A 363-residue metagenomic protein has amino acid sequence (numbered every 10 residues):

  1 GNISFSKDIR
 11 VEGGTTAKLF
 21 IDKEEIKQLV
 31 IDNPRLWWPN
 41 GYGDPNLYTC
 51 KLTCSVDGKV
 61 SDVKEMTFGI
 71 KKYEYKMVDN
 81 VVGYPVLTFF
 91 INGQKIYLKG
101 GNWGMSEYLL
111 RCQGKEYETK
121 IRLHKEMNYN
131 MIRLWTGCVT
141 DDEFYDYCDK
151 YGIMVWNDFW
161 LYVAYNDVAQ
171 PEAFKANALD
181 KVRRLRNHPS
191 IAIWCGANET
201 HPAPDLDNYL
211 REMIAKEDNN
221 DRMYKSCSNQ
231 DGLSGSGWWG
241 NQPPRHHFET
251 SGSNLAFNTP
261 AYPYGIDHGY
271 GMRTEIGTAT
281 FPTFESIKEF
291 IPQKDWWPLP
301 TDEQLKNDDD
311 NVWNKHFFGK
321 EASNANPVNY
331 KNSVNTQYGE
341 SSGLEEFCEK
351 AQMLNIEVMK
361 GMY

Functional and structural regions predicted by a protein language model:
G1-M131, W135, V139, D221 (+1 more regions): Secreted/periplasmic carbohydrate-active enzymes, especially glycoside hydrolases
L29, W37-W38, W103, W135 (+4 more regions): Tryptophan-centered motif/residue detector
W38, R122, V182-R184, P260-P263 (+1 more regions): Short, flexible, glycine/charge-rich loop motifs used to bind or transfer phosphoryl groups or to couple energy/partner
E74, G104, Q230, A279-P282: Short loop/turn segments at secondary-structure transitions that flank enzyme active sites
V78-G235: Active-site mouth of glycoside hydrolases
W194, N258-Y363: Substrate-binding clefts and catalytic carboxylate motifs of secreted carbohydrate-active enzymes
A203-T274: Polar, glycine-rich mid-to-C-terminal structural blocks that act as macromolecule-binding/assembly scaffolds
